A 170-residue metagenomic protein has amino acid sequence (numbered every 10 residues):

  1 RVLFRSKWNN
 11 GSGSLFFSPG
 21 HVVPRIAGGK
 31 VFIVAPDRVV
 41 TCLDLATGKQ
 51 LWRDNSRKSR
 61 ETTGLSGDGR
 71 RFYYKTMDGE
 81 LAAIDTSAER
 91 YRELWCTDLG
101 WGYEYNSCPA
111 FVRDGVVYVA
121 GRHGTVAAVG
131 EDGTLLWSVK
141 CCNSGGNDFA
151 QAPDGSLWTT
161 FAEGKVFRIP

Functional and structural regions predicted by a protein language model:
R1-L3: Short, small-residue-biased leader/transition segments that mark boundaries at the very start of proteins
S6-S14, K49-D54, R92-G100, T134-V139: A short beta-strand motif characteristic of beta-propeller blades
N10-V40, D54-A82, W101-V126, N143-F167: Repeat-blade elements of multi-bladed beta-propeller folds
D44-T47, T86-E89, G130-T134, P170: Short loop/turn segments that connect beta-strands within beta-propeller blades
T125-A128, L136-W137: Short, positively charged, low-complexity/disordered linker segments
